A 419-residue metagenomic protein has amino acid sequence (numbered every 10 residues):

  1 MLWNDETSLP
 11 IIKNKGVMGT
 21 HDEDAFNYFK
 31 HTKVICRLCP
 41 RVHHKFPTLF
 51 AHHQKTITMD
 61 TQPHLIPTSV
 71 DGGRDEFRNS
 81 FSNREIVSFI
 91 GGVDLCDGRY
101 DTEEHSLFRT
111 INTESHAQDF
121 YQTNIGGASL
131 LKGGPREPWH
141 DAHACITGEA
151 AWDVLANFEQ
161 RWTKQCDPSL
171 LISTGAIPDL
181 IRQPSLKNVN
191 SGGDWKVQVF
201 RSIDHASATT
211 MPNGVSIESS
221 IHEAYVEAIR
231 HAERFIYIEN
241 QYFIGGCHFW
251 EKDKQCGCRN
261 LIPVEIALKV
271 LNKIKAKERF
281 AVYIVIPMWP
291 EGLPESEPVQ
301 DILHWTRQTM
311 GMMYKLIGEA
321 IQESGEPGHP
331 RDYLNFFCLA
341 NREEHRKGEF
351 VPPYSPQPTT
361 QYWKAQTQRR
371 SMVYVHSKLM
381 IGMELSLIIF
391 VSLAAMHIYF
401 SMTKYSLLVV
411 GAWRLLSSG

Functional and structural regions predicted by a protein language model:
M1-I229, F235, G245-G246, A276-E278 (+2 more regions): HKD-type phospholipase D/PLD-like phosphodiesterase module
V17, K254-L261: Alpha-helix N-cap and loop-to-helix initiation/capping positions
T61, Q241, S392: Flexible loop residues that form catalytic and substrate-binding hotspots at small-molecule/glycan-binding clefts
Y225, I238, I262-V270, I389: Extended, hydrophobic alpha-helical segments in both membrane/secreted and soluble proteins
G245-C256: Active-site His/acidic residue clusters
K378-G419: C-terminal, active-site-flanking charged/polar segments
